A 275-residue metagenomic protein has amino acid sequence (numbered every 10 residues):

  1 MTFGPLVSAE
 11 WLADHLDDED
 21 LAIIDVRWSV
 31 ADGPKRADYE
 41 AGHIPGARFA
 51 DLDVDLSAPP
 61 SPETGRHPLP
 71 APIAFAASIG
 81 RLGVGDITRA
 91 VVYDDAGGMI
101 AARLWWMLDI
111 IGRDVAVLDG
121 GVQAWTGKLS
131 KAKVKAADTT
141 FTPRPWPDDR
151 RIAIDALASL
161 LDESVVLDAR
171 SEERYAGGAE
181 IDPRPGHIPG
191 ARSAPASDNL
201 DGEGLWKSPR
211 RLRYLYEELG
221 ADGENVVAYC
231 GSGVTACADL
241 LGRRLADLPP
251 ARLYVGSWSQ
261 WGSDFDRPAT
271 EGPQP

Functional and structural regions predicted by a protein language model:
T2, T64-L160, A179, G231 (+1 more regions): Thiolate-centered catalytic microenvironments shared by cysteine-dependent enzyme domains
T2-S8, D14, A58, V122-R192 (+1 more regions): Active-site neighborhoods of enzymes that stabilize oxyanions during catalysis
A9-D38: Hydrophobic alpha-helical membrane-insertion signals
L12, A47, L108, A191 (+2 more regions): Terminal peptide-recognition signature
I23, A47-F49, V115-V117, V166 (+2 more regions): Conserved beta-strand scaffold positions in the cores of enzyme catalytic domains, especially in NTP/NDP-utilizing
R36-P72: Glycine/small-residue-rich interface belts in oligomeric ring/scaffold proteins and their assembly partners
P59-T88, A196-V226: Helix-loop module immediately N-terminal to the HCX5R catalytic loop in PTP-like cysteine phosphatase domains
A251-P275: Cysteine-dependent PTP/DSP-like catalytic domain, specifically the C-terminal lobe
